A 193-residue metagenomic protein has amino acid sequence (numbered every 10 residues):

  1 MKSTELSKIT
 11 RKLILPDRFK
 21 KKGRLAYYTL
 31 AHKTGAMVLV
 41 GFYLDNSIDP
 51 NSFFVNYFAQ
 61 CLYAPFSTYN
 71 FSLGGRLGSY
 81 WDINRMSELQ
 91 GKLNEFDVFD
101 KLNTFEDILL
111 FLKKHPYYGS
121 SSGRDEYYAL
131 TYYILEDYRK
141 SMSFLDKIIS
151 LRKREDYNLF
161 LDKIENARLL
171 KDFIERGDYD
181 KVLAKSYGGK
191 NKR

Functional and structural regions predicted by a protein language model:
K2-K22: Amphipathic alpha-helical segments
R18-H32: A short acidic/basic microdomain associated with nuclease active sites
L30-R193: Intrinsically disordered, low-complexity regulatory regions enriched in serine/threonine/proline and acidic residues
